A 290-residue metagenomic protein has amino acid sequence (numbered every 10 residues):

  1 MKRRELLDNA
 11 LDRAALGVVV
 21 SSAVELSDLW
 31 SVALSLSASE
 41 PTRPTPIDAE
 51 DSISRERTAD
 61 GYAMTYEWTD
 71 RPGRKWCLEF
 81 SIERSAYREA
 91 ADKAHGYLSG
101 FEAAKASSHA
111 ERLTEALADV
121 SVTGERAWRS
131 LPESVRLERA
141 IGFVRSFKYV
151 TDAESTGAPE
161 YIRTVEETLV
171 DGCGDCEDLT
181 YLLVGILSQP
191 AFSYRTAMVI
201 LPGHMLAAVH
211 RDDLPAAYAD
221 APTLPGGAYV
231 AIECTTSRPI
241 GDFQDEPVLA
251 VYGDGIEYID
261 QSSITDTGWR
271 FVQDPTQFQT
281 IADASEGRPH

Functional and structural regions predicted by a protein language model:
M1-K2: N-terminal secretory signal peptides
E5-H290: A structural boundary/capping signal
